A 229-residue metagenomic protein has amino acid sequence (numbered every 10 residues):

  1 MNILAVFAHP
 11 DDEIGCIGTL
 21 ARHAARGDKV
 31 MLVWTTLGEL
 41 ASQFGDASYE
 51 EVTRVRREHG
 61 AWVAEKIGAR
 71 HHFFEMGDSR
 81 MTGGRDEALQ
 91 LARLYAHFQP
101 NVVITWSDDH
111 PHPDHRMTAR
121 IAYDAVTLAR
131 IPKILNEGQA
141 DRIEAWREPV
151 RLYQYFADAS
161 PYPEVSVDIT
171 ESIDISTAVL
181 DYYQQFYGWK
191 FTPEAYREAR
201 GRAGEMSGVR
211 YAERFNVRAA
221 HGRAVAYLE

Functional and structural regions predicted by a protein language model:
M1-F98: Active-site rim/loop-helix segments in enzyme catalytic domains that contact anionic ligands
M1-L4, R70, T82-E229: Metal-dependent de-N-acetylase/amidase catalytic core
